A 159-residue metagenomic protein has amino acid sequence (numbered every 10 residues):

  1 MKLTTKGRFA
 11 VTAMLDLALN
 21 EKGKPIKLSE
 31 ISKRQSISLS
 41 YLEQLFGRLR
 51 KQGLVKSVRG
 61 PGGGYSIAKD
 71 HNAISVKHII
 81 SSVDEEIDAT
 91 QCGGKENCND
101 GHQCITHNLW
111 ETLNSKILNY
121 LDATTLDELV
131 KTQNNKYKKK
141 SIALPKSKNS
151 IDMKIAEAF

Functional and structural regions predicted by a protein language model:
V11-K22: Short amphipathic alpha-helical interface segments
S29-S36: A short alpha-helical element within helix-turn-helix/winged-helix DNA-binding domains across DNA-binding proteins
K33, R50-K51: Alpha-helical residues within the helix-turn-helix
S40: Key DNA-contact positions within bacterial/archaeal DNA-binding proteins
L54-G62, S66-I67: Beta-hairpin "wing" of winged helix-turn-helix
H71-K95, T106, E111-K116: Conserved segment of winged-helix/HTH DNA-binding domains
G94-F159: C-terminal regulatory/oligomerization modules of transcriptional regulators
